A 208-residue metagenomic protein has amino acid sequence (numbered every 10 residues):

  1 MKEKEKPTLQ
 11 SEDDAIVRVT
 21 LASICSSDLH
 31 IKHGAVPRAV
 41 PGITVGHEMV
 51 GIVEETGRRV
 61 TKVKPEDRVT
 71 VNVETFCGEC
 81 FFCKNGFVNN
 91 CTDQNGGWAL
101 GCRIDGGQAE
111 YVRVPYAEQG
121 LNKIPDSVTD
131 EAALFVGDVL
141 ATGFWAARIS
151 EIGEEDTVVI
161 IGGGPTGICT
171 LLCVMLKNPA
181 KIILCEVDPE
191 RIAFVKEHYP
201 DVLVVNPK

Functional and structural regions predicted by a protein language model:
P7-A22, A35-K84, P125-V128: Glycine-rich beta-strand-centered segment in the early N-terminal region that forms part of a ligand/cofactor-binding
C25, R59, T166, E190: Conserved Rossmann-like nucleotide-cofactor binding loop
S27-H33: Cytochrome P450 core scaffold surrounding the K-helix E-X-X-R motif and the conserved "meander" helix-loop region
E79-I161: NAD(P)H dinucleotide-binding glycine-rich loop of Rossmann-like/cofactor-binding domains, especially the beta1-alpha1
T142, P165-T166, V174: Hydrophobic/small residue at the entry helix of a nucleotide-binding pocket
A147, T170, V174: Short hydrophobic alpha-helical segments of the AMP-binding
T157-G163, M175-K208: Adenosine-nucleotide cofactor-binding segment
